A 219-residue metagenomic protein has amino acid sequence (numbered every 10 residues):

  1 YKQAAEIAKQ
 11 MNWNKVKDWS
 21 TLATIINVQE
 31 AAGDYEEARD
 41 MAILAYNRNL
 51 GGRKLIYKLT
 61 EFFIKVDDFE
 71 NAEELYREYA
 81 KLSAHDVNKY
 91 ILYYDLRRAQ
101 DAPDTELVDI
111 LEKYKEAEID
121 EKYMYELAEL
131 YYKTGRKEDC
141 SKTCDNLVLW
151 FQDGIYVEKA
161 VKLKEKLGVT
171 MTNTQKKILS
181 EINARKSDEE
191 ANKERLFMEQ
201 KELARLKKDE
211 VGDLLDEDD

Functional and structural regions predicted by a protein language model:
Y1, Y35, F69, P103-D104 (+1 more regions): TPR-repeat structural position
A4, A38, A72, E106-L107 (+1 more regions): Single-residue signature of alpha-solenoid repeat helices
K9-K17, I43-G51, R77-H85, E112-I119 (+2 more regions): Solenoid-like repeat scaffolds
T21-L22, I56, K89-Y90, M124 (+1 more regions): Canonical tetratricopeptide repeat
A23-E30, I43, K54-I119: Alpha-helical adaptor scaffolds
K81-S83, G135-Y156, V161-K186: TPR/TPR-like (Sel1-like) alpha-helical repeat modules
K176-D219: Intrinsically disordered, low-complexity acidic segments enriched in Asp/Glu and Pro
